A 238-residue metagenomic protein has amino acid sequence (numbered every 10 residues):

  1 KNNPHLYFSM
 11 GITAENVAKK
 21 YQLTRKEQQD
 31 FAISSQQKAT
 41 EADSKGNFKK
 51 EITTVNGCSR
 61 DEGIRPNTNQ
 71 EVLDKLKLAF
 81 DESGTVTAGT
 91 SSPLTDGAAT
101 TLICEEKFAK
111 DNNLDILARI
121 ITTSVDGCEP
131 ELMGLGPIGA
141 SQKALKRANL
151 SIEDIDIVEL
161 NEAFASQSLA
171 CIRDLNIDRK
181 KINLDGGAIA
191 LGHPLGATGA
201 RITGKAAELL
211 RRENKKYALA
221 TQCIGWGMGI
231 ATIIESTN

Functional and structural regions predicted by a protein language model:
K1-N16: Flexible glycine-/small-residue-enriched beta->alpha junction loops that bind anionic phosphate/pyrophosphate groups
I12-E15, C58, I121-A190: Active-site pocket-lining segment
T13, V17, A39, T100-E105 (+4 more regions): Buried hydrophobic packing segments
V17-T24, Q29-F31, S83-L94, D156-A163 (+2 more regions): Cysteine-centered functional microenvironments
K20, K26-D111, I121, D174 (+1 more regions): N-terminal extracellular/periplasmic Venus flytrap/periplasmic-binding protein-like
E71-L135, G139, K146, G204-K205 (+2 more regions): Condensing-enzyme catalytic core mediating Claisen C-C bond formation in acyl metabolism
I152, R173-N183, A188-W226, I230-A231: Internal helix-turn-beta structural module
